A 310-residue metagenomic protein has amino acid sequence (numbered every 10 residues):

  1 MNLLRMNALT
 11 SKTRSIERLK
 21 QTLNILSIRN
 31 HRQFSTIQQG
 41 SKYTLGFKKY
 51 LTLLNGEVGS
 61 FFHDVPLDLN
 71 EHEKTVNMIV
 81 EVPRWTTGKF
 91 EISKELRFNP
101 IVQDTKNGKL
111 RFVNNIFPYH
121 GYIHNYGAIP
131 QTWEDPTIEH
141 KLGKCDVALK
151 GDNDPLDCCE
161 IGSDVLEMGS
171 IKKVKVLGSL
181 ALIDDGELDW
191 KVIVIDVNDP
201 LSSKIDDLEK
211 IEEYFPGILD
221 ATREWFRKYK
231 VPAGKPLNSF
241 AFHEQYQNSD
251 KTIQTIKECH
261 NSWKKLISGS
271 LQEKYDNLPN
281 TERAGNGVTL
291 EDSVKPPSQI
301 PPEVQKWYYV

Functional and structural regions predicted by a protein language model:
L3, N7-L9, R14-V310: Hydrophobic N-terminal alpha-helices or hydrophobic patches in metabolic proteins across all domains of life
